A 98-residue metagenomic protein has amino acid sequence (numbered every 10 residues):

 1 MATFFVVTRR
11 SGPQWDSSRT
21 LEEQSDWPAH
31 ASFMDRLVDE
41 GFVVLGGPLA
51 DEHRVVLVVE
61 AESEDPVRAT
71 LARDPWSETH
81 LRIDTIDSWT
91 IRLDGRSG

Functional and structural regions predicted by a protein language model:
M1-G98: Conserved, structured core segments of small domains
